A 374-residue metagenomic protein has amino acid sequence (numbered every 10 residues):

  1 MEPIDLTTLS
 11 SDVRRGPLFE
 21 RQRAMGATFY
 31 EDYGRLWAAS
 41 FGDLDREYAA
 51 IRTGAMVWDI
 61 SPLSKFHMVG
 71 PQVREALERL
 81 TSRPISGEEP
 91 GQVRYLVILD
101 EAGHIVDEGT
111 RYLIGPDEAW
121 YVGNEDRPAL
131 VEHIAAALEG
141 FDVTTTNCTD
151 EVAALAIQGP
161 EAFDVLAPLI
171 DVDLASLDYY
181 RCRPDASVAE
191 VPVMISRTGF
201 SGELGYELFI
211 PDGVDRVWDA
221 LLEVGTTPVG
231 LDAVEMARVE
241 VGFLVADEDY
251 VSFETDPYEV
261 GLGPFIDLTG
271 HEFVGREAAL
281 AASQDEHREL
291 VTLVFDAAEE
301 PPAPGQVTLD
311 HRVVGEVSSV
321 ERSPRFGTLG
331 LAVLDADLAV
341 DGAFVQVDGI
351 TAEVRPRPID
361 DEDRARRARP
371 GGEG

Functional and structural regions predicted by a protein language model:
M1-L99, H104, D232: Acidic, proline/glycine-enriched N-terminal capping motif
V13, L36, L138, D142-R288 (+2 more regions): Glycine-rich, acidic
I51-W58, V106-D117, D142-N147, V191-S201 (+2 more regions): Short, flexible, solvent-exposed loop/turn segments with mixed acidic/basic and small polar residues
V57-L80, D150-V165, E286-F295: Short glycine-/aliphatic-rich beta-strand segments at the starts of folded cytosolic domains
P71, N124-P128, P160-A162, I210-D215 (+1 more regions): Helix N-cap motif at beta-to-alpha junctions
P71-D107, P160-V191: Internal amphipathic helical hairpin motif
R83-G140: Well-ordered mid-protein domain cores that form the structural environment of catalytic cofactors
E254-T255, E259-G374: Glycine-rich, small/acidic residue-mixed loop/short-helix segments
